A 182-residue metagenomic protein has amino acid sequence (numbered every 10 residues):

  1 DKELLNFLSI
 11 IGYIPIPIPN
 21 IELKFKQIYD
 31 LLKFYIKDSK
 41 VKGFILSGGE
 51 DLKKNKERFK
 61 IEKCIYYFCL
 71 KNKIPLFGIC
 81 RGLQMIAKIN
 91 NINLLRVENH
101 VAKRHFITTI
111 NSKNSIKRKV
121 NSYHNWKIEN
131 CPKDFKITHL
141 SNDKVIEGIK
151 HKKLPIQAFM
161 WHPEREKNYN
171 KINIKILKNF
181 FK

Functional and structural regions predicted by a protein language model:
D1-R81, K88-L95, H100-T108, S112-K117 (+5 more regions): N-terminal beta1-alpha1 cap of cysteine-dependent amidohydrolase-like domains
S122, M160: Short aromatic/basic micro-patch
P155-F159: Catalytic His-Asp charge-relay segment
